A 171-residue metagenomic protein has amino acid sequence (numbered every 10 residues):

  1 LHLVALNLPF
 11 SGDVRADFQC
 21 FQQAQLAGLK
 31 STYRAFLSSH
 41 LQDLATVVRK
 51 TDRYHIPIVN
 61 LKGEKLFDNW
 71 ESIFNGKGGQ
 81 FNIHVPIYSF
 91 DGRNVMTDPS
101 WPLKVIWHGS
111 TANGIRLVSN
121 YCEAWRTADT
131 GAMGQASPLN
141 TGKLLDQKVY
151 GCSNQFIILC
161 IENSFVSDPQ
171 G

Functional and structural regions predicted by a protein language model:
L1-G171: Secreted/extracellular ectodomain signature
